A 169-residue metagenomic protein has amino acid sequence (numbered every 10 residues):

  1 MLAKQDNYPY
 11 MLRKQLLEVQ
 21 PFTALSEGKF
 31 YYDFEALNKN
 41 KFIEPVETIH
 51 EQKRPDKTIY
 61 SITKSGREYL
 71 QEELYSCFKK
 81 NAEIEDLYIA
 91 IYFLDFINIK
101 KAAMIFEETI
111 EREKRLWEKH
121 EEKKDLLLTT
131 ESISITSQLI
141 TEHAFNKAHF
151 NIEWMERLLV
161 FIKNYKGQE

Functional and structural regions predicted by a protein language model:
M1-A82: Basic helix-turn-helix/winged-helix DNA-binding cores and closely related short helical interaction motifs
Y8, D33, K39-F42, L116-K123 (+1 more regions): Amphipathic, well-ordered alpha-helical segments in soluble domains
S26, K80, A102, I133-S137 (+1 more regions): Residue-level recognition of alpha-helical structural elements
Q71-E118: Amphipathic alpha-helical dimerization/coiled-coil segments that flank or bridge DNA-binding/regulatory modules
I99, F106, S134-S137, T141 (+1 more regions): Amphipathic alpha-helical coiled-coil segments and their boundaries
A103, I110, K114-W117, K124 (+4 more regions): Heptad-repeat amphipathic alpha-helical coiled-coil interaction surface used for oligomerization/assembly
E122-I140: Acidic interhelical loop/turn segments
I162-E169: Long amphipathic alpha-helical coiled-coil segments
